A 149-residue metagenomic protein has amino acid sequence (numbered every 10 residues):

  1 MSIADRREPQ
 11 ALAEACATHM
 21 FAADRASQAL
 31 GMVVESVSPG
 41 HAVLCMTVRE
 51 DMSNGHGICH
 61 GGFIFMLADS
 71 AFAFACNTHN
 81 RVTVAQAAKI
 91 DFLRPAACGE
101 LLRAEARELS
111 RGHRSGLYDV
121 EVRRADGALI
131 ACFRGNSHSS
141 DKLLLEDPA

Functional and structural regions predicted by a protein language model:
M1-A149: Terminal targeting signals and extreme-terminal segments of soluble enzymes
